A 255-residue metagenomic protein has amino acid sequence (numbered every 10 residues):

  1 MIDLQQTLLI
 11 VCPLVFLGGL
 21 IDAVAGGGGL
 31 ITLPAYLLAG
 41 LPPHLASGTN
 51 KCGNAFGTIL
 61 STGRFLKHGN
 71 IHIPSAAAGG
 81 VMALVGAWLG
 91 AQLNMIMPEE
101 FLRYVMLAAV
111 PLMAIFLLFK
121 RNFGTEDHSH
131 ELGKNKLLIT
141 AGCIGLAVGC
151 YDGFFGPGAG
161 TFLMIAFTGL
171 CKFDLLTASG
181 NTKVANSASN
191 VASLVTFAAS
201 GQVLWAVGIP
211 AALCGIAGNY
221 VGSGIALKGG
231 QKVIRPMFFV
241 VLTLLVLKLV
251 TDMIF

Functional and structural regions predicted by a protein language model:
M1-P42, H128-S179: Selected transmembrane alpha-helices and immediately adjacent juxtamembrane segments of polytopic inner-membrane
L8, C12, K51, M106-V110 (+4 more regions): Residues within membrane-spanning alpha-helices of integral membrane proteins, especially the hydrophobic core/packing
C12, F16, L20, K51 (+10 more regions): Residue-level signature of the transmembrane alpha-helical core of multi-pass small-molecule transporters
G19-L20, A35, T62-G63, W88-Q92 (+5 more regions): Alpha-helical transmembrane segments of multipass membrane proteins
L38-A39, A91, M95, Y104 (+5 more regions): Transmembrane helix-loop junction
H44-G48, S179-K183: Small-residue hotspots at the loop-to-helix junctions and early N-terminal turns of transmembrane alpha-helices
G48-F101, V105-A108, N190-V240: Selective hydrophobic functional segments
L60-N70, L107-G133, V246-F255: Transmembrane helix exit motif
